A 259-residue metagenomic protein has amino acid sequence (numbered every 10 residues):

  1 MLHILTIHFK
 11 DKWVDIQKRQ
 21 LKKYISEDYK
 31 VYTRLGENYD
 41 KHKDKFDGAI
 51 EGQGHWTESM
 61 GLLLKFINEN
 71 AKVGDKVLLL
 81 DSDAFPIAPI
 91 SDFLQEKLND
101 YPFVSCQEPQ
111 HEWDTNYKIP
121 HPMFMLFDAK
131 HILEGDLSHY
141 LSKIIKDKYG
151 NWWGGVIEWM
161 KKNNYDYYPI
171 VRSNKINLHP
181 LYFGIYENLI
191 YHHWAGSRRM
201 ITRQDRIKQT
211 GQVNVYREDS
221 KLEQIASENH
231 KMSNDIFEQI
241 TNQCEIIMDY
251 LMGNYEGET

Functional and structural regions predicted by a protein language model:
L2, K22-T33: Short loop->beta transition adjacent to catalytic acidic/histidine clusters or analogous donor-positioning motifs
H3-K10: A conserved hydrophobic helix/loop-capping motif in glycosyltransferases and polysaccharide synthases
K10-I25: Short, well-formed alpha-helical segments that are part of the catalytic scaffolds of diverse glycosyltransferases
T33-V73: Active-site-proximal specificity loops/subdomain of glycosyltransferases
G74-F85: Short beta-strand-to-loop acidic/aromatic patch adjacent to the donor-nucleotide binding site
I87-E158: Conserved catalytic core of nucleotide-sugar-dependent glycosyltransferases
L133-T210: Catalytic core and acceptor-binding pocket of nucleotide-sugar-dependent glycosyltransferases
K162-I170, H192-T259: C-terminal, non-catalytic tails of nucleotide-sugar-dependent glycosyltransferases
